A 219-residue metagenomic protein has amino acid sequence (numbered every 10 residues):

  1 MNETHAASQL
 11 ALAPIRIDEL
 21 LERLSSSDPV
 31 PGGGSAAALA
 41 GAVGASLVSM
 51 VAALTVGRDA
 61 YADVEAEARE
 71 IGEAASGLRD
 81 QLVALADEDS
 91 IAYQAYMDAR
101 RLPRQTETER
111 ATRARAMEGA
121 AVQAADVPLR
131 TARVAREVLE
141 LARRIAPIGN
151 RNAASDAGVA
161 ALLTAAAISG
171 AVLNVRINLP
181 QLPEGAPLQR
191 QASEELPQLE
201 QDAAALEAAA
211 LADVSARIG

Functional and structural regions predicted by a protein language model:
N2-I15, R130, V134-E137, I177-P180: Polytopic transmembrane helical bundles with strong interfacial aromatic enrichment
L12-P31, N150-R151: Short, hydrophobic/aliphatic alpha-helical segments
S26-S49, A153-A171: Conserved phosphate/anionic-ligand binding catalytic regions in large, soluble enzymes, centered on
M50-A62: Transmembrane signal-anchor/signal-peptide helices with a preference for the extracytoplasmic
D59-L102, L206: A structural-propensity feature for long, helix-poor, extended segments
A75-L78, L82, P128, A135 (+2 more regions): Amphipathic alpha-helical coiled-coil segments
D89, Y93-L162, A166, N178: Amphipathic alpha-helical interface segments
V134, V138-L141, I145, N152-R217: Preference for long, well-ordered alpha-helical segments
